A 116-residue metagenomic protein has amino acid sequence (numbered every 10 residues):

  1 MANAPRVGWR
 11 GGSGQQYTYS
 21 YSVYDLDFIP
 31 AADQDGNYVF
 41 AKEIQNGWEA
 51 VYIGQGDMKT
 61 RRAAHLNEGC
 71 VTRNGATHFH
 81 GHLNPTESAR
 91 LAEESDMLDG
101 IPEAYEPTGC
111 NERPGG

Functional and structural regions predicted by a protein language model:
M1-R61, S88-D99, P114-G116: GIY-YIG nuclease catalytic motif and its immediate N-terminal context
A63-A104: Short, compact, well-ordered microdomains
E103-G115: Coupling/hinge elements of helicase-like and P-loop NTPase modules
